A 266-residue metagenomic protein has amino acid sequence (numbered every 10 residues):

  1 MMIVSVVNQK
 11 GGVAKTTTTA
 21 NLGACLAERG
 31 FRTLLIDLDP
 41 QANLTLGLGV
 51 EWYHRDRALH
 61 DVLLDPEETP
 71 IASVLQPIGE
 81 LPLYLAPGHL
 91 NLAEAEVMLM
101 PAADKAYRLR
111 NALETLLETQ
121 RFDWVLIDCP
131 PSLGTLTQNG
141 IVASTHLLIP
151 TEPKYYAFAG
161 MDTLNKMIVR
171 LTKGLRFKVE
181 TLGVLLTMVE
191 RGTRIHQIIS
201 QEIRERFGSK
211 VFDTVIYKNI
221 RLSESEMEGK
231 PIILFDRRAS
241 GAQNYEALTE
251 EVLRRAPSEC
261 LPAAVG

Functional and structural regions predicted by a protein language model:
M1-G266: P-loop NTP-binding core
